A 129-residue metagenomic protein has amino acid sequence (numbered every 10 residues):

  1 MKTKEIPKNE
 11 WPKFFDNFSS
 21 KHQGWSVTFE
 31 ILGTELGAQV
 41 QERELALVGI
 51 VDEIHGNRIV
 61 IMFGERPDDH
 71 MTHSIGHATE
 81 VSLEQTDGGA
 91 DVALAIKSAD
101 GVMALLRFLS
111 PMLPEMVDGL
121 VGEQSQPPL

Functional and structural regions predicted by a protein language model:
M1-Q23: N-terminal leader/targeting segments and the immediate start of mature chains
Q23-L32: A short, Trp-centered hydrophobic/proline-enriched beta-strand micro-motif
I31-G37, F63-E65, I96-D100: Short acidic, glycine-rich loop/turn motifs
E35-A46, I75: Short coil-to-beta-strand transition motifs
A46-V48, V102-M103: Cysteine-centric segments in proteins
V51-G56: Short, conserved beta-turn/loop elements at beta-strand boundaries and strand-helix junctions
V60-T72: Short solvent-exposed strand/turn elements
H73-L129: Helix-rich interaction surfaces within compact, conserved domain-sized segments that mediate assembly or partner
